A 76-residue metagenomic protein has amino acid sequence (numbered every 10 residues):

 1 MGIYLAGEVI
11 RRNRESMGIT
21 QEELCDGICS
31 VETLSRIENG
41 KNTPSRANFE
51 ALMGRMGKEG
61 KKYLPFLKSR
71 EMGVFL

Functional and structural regions predicted by a protein language model:
M1-S16: A short, Lys/Arg-rich alpha-helix, primarily the initiator
V9, T20, S45-N48: Residues that mark the N-terminal boundary/hinge immediately upstream of a DNA-recognition element
R12, E22-E23, A51: Alpha-helical residues within helix-turn-helix
N13, G27, I37, R55 (+1 more regions): Residues in the recognition helix of alpha-helical DNA-binding motifs
M17-R36: Short alpha-helical DNA-recognition segment
S45-Y63: DNA major-groove recognition helix of helix-turn-helix/homeodomain DNA-binding modules
L64-L76: Short, charged recognition helix plus adjacent turn of helix-turn-helix-like nucleic-acid-binding domains
